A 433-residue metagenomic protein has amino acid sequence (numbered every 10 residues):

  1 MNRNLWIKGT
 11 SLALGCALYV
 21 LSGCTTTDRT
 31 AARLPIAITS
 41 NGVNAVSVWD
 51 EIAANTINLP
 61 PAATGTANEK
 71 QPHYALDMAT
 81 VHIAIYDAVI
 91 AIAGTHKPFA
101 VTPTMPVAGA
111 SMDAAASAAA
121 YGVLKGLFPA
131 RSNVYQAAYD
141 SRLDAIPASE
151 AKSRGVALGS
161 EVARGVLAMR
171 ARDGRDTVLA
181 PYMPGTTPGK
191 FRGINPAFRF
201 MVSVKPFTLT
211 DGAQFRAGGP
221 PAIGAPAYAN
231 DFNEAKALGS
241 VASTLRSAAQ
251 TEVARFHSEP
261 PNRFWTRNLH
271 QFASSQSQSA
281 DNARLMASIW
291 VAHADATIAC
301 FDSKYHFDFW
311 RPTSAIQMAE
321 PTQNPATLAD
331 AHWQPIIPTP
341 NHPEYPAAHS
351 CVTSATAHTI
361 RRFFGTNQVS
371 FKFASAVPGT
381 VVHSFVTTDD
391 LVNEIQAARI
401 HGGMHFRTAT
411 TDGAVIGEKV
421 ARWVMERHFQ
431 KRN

Functional and structural regions predicted by a protein language model:
N2-S11: Bacterial N-terminal signal peptides that target proteins for export
T10-L14, D28: Short, intrinsically disordered, low-complexity terminal segments
D28-N433: Acidic/polar surface patches and capping/hinge elements
